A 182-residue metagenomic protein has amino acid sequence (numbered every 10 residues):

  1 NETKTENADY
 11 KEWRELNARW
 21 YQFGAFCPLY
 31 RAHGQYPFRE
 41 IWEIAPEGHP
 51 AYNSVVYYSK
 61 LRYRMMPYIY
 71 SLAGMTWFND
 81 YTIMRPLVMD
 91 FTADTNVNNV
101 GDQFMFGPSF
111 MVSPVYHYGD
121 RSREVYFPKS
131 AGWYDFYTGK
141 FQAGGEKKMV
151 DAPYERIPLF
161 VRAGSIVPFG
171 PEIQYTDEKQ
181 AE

Functional and structural regions predicted by a protein language model:
N1-A163, G170-P171, D177: Catalytic-domain carbohydrate-binding cleft regions of carbohydrate-active enzymes
T176-E182: Short, intrinsically disordered, charge-balanced linker/junction segments flanking boundaries in proteins
